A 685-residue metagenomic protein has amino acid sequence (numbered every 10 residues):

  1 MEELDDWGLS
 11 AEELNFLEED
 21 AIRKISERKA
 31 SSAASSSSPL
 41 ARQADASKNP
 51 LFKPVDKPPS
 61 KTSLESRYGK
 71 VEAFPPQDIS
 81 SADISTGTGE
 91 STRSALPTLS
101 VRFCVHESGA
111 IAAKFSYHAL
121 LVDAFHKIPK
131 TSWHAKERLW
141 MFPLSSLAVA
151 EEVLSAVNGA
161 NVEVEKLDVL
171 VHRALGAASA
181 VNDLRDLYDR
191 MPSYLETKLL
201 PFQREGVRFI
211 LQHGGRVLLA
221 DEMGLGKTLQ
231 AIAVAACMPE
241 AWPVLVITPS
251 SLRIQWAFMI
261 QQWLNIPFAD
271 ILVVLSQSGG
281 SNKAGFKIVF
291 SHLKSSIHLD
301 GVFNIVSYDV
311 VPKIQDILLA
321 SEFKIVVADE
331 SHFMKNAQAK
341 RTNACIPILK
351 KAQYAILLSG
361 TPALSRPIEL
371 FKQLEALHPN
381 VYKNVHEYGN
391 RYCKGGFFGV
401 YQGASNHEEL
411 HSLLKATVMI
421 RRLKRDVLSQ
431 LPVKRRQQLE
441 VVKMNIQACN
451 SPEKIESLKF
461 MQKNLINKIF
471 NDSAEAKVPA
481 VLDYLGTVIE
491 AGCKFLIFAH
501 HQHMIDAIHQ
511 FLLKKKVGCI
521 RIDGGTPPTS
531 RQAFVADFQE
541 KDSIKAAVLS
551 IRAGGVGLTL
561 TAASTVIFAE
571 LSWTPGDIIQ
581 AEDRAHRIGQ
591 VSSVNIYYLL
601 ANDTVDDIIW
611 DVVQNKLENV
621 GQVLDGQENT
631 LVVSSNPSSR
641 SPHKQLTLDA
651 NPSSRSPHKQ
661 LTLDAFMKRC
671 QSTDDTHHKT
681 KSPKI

Functional and structural regions predicted by a protein language model:
M1-K198, E205: Accessory DNA-engaging acidic/polar modules
E2, A180-R208, G215, L225-Q353 (+9 more regions): SF2 helicase/translocase NTPase motor core, specifically the RecA-like lobe 1 inter-motif segment between Walker
S80, S85, S638-S641, A650-S656: Ser/Thr/Pro-rich low-complexity tandem-repeat tracts
L219, L358, I497: Hydrophobic anchor at the beta1->P-loop junction of P-loop NTPases
E222, T361, H500: P-loop (Walker A) phosphate-binding loop of NTP-binding proteins
E330, K335, A352-Y388, V427-Q447 (+1 more regions): SF2 helicase/translocase ATPase core recognition
